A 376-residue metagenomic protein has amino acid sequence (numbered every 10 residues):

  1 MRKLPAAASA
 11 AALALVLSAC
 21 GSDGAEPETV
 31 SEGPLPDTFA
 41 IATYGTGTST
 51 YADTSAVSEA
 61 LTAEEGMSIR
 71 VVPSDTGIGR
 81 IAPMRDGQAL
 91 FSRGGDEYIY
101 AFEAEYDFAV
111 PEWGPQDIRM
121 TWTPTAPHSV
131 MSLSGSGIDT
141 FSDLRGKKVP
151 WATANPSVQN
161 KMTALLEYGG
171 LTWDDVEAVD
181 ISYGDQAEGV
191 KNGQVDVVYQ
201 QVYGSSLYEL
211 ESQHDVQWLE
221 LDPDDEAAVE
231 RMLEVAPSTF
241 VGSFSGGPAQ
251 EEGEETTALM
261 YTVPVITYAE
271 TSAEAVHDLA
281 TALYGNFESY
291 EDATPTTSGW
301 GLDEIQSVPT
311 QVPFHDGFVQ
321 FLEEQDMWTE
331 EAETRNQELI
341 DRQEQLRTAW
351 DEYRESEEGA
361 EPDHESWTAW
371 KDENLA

Functional and structural regions predicted by a protein language model:
M1-S9: Bacterial N-terminal signal peptides that target proteins for export
L15-A19: C-terminal motif of bacterial Sec signal peptides marking the signal peptidase cleavage site
G21-G24: Bacterial signal peptide processing site
P36-E64, I69-R70, P127-N192, S205 (+1 more regions): Bilobed "Venus flytrap"/periplasmic-binding protein-like clamshell domains and structurally analogous long
D53-A60, R70-E112, V130, I138 (+2 more regions): Pocket-flanking alpha-helical
D96-Y98, A104-A109, S136, W173-D175 (+2 more regions): Pocket-lining segment of extracytoplasmic ligand-binding domains
K148-A164, T239-Q306, T310: Ligand-binding clefts/hinges and TM-proximal coupling segments of bilobed small-molecule sensing domains
V202-W218, R231, Y284-A376: An extracytoplasmic/periplasmic, membrane-proximal ligand-sensing/linker region
